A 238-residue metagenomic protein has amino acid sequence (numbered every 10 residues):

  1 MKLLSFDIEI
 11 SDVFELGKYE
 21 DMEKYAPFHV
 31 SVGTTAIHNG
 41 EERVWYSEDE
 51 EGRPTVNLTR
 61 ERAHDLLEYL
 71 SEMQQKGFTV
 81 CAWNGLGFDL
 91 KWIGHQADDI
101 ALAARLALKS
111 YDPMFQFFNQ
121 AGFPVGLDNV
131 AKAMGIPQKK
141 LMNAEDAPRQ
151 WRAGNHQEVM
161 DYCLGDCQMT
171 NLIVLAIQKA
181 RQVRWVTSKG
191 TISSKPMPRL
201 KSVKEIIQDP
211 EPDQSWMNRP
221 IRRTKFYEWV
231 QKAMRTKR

Functional and structural regions predicted by a protein language model:
M1-R238: DEDD superfamily 3′-5′ metal-dependent exonuclease/proofreading module
